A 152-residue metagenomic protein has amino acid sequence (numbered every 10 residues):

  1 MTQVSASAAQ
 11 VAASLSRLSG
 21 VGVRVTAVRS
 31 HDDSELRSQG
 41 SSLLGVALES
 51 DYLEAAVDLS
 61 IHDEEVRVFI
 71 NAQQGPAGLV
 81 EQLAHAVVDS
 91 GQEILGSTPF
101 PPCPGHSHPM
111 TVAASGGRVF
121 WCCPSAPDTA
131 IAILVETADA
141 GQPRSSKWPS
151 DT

Functional and structural regions predicted by a protein language model:
M1-N71: N-terminal alpha-helical interaction blocks
N71-T152: Cys/His-clustered metal-coordination modules, chiefly Zn-binding fingers
